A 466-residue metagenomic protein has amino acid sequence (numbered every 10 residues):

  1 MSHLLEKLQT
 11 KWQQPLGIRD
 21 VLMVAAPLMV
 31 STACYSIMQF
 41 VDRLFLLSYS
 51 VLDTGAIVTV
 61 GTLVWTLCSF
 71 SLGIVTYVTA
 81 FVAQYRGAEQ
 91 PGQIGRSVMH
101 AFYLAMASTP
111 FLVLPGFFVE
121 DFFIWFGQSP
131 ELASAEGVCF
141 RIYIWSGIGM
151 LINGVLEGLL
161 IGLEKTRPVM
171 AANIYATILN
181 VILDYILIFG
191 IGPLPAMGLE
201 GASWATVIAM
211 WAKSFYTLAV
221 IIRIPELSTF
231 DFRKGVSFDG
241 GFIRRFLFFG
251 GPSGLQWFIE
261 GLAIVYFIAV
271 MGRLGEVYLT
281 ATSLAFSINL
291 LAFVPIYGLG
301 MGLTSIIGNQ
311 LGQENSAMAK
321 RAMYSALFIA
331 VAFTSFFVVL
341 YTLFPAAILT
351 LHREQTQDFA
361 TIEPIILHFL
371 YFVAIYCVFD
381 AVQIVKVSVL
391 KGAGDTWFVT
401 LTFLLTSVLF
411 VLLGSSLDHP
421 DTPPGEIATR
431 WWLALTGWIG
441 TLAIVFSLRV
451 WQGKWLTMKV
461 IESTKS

Functional and structural regions predicted by a protein language model:
M1-A25, V82-I148, L194-G250, I307-I375 (+1 more regions): Short alpha-helical transmembrane segments in multi-pass integral membrane proteins
Q13-L44, S48-Y49, T62-F81, M106-V113 (+4 more regions): N-terminal transmembrane alpha-helices
M23-D42, I142, N153, A176 (+5 more regions): Transmembrane helical elements of multi-pass membrane transporters/channels
V30, D42-L46, I57, V82-G87 (+23 more regions): Hydrophobic/aromatic residues within transmembrane alpha-helices of membrane transport systems, especially the TMDs
A33, I37-G55, D121-P130, I186-M197 (+6 more regions): Helix-terminus/linker motif at the lipid-water interface of multi-pass membrane proteins
V51-T62, F140, S203, E276-L291 (+2 more regions): Small-residue hotspots at the loop-to-helix junctions and early N-terminal turns of transmembrane alpha-helices
A56-V113, F117, M150-V169, A281-P345 (+2 more regions): Small-residue-rich hydrophobic transmembrane alpha-helices
L72-V75, T79, Y143-I161, V169-T177 (+6 more regions): Short runs within selected transmembrane alpha-helices of multi-pass transporters and secretion channels
